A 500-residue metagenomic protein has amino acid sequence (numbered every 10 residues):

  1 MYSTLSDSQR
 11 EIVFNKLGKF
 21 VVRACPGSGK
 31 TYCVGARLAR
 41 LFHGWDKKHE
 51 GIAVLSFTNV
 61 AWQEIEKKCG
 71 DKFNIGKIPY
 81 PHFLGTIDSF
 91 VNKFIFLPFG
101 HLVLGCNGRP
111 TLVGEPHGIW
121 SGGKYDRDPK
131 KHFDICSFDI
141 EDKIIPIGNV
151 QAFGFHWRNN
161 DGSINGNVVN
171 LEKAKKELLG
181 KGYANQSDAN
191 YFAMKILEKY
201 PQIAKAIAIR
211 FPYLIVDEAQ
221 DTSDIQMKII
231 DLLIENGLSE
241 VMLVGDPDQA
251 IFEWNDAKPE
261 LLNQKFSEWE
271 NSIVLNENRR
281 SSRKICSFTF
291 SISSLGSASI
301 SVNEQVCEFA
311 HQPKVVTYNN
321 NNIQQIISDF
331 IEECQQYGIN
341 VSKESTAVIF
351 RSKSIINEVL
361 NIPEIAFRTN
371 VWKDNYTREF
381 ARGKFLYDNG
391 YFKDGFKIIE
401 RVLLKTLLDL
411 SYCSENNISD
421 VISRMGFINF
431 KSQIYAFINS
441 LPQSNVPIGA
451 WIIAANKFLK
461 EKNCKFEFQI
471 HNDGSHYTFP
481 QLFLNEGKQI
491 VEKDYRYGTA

Functional and structural regions predicted by a protein language model:
M1-A500: The feature marks helicase ATPase cores and/or their adjacent C-terminal helical subdomains in SF1/SF2/AAA+ helicases
